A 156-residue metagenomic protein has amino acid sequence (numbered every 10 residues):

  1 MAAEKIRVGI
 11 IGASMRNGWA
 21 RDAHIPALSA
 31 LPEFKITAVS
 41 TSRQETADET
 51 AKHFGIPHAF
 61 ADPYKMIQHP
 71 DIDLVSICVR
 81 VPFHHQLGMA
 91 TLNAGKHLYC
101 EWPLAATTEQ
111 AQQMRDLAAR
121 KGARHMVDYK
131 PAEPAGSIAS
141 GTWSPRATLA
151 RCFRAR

Functional and structural regions predicted by a protein language model:
M1-F54: N-terminal Rossmann-like dinucleotide-binding module
R7, K35, D71-L74, H97 (+1 more regions): Structural signature of beta-strand start/N-cap positions in the alpha/beta core of ABC transporter nucleotide-binding
I10, F60, C100, H125-V127 (+1 more regions): Hydrophobic residues in well-ordered beta-strands that form the structural core
L31, H69-P70, P134: Acidic-histidine catalytic/liganding microenvironments
E33, G55, D71, T148-R151: Glycine-centered tight turns that cap/initiate beta-strands
A38, H58, L74, R124 (+1 more regions): Short, Asp-centered acidic motifs that coordinate Mg2+ and/or phosphate in catalytic or ligand-binding sites
E45, F54-L117: Beta-loop-alpha module in the N-terminal Rossmann-like domain of NAD(P)-dependent dehydrogenases, especially those
A105-R156: A contiguous active-site-proximal alpha/beta segment in oxidoreductase catalytic domains
